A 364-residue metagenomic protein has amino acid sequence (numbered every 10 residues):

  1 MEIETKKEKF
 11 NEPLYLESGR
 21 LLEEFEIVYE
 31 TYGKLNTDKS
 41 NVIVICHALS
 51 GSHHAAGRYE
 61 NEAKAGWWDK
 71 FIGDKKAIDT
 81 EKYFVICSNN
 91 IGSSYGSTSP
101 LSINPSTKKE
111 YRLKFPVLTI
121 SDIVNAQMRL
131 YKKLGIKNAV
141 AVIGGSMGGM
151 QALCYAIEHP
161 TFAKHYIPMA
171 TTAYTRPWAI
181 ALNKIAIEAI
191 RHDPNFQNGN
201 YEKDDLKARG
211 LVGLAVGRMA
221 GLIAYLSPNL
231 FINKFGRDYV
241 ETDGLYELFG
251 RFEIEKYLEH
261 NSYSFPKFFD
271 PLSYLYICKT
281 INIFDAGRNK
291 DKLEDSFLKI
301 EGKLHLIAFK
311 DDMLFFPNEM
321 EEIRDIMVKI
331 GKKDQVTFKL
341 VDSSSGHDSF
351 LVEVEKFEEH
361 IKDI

Functional and structural regions predicted by a protein language model:
M1-V42: Catalytic-loop region of hydrolases
E30, K34-L35, S40-N104: N-terminal cap/lid subdomain of alpha/beta-hydrolase-fold enzymes
K64-A65, K76-Y131, I180, K184-E202 (+1 more regions): Cap/lid segment of the alpha/beta-hydrolase catalytic domain
N138-A181: Conserved hydrolase catalytic core segment
A163, P168-S264: Alpha/beta-hydrolase-fold enzymes
N289-E294, F316-M327: Short alpha-helix in the alpha/beta-hydrolase fold that links the catalytic acid
I300, L306-A308: Short beta-strand/loop motif that positions the catalytic acidic residue of the alpha/beta-hydrolase fold
E321-D325, I330-I364: Catalytic active-site module of serine/aspartate enzymes centered on a nucleophile-bearing elbow/loop
